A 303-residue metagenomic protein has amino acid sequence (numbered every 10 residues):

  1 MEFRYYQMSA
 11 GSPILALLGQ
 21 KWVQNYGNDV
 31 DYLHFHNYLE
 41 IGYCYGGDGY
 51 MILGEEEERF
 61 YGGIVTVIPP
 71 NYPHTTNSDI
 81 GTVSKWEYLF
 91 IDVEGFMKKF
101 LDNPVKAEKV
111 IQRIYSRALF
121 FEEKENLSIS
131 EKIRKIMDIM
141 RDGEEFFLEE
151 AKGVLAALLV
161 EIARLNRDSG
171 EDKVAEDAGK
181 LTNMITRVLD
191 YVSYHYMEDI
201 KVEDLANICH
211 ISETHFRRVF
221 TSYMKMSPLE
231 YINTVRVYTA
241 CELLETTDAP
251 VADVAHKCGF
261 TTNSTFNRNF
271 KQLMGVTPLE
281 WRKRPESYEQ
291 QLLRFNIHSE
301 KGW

Functional and structural regions predicted by a protein language model:
M1-N25, P70-R141, V160, R164-G170: A hydrophobic/aromatic-rich effector-binding and dimerization subdomain of bacterial HTH-type transcriptional regulators
M1-V65, Y72, I80, P104-E108 (+4 more regions): Generic protein-terminus/edge-of-domain signal
Y45, S130-E144, L189, S193-Y196 (+1 more regions): Regular secondary-structure segments
Y50, M97, Y238, L279 (+1 more regions): Nucleotide phosphate-binding site architecture
Y115-E125, M140-G153, L159-Y194, E198 (+2 more regions): Short, Lys/Arg-enriched, Trp-marked, Pro/Gly-tolerant hinge/linker segments that flank
Y191-V237, A249, A255-R284: Basic/polar phosphate-binding segments, predominantly the helix-turn-helix DNA-binding elements of transcriptional
